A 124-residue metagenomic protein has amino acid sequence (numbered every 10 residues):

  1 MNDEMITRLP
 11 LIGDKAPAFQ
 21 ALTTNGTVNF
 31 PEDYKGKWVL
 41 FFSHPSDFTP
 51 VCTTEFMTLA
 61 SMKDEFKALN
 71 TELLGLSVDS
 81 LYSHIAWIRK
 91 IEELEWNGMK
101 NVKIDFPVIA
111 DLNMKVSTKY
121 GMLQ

Functional and structural regions predicted by a protein language model:
M1-Q124: Chalcogenol-based redox active-site neighborhoods
